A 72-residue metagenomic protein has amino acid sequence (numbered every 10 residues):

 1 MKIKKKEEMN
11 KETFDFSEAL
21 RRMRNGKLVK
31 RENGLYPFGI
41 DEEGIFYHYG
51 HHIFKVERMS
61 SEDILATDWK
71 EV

Functional and structural regions predicted by a protein language model:
M1-V72: Structural boundary micro-motifs
